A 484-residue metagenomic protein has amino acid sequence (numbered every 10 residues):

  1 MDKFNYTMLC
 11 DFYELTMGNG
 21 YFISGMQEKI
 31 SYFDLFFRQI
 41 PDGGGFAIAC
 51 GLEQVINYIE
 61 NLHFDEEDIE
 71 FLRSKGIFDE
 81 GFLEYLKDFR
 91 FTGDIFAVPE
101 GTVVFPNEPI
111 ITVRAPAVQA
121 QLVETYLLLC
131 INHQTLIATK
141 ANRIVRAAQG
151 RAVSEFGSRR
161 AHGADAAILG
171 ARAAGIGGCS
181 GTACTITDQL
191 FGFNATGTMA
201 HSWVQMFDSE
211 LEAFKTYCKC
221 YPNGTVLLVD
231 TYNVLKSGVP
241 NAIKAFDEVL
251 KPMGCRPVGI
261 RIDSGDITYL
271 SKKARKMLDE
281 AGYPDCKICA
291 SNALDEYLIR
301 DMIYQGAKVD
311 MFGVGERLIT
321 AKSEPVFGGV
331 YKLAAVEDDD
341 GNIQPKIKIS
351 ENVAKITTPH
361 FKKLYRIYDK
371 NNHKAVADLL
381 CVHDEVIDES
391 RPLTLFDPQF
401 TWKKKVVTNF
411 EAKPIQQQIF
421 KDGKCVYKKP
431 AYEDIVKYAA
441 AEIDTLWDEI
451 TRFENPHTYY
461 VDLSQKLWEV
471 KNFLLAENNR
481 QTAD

Functional and structural regions predicted by a protein language model:
M1-K29, F33, R38, D42-G44 (+3 more regions): Gly/Ser/Thr/Ala-enriched C-terminal appendages of enzymes
M1-S31, Q39-P41, I77-F78, L83-P106 (+7 more regions): Buried, small/hydrophobic-residue-enriched core segments of structured protein domains
S31-K87: N-terminal, Lys/Arg-enriched amphipathic/low-complexity engagement segments that precede the first folded domain
V55-L62, F71, Y85, C130 (+4 more regions): Residues that form generic nucleotide/phosphate-binding pockets
E70-F71, T139-R143, G157, T451-T458: Short coil/turn segments at secondary-structure boundaries
T196, I260, I288, D310-F312: Hydrophobic residues within beta-strands of alpha/beta enzymes
H201, S291, G315: Residue-level "edge-of-site" marker
